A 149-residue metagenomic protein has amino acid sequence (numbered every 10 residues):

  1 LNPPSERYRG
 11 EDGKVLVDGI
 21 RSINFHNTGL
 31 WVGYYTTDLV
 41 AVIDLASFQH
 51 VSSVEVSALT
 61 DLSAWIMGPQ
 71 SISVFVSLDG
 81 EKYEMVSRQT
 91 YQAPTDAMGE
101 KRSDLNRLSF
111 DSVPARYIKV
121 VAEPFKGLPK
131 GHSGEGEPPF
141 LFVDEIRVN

Functional and structural regions predicted by a protein language model:
L1-N2, Q92, S112: Selective for proline/serine-rich intrinsically disordered segments in cytosolic/nuclear regulatory regions
L1-S22: Predominantly extracellular/luminal regions of secreted and cell-surface proteins, especially disulfide-bonded
E6, G99-R102: A broadly tuned preference for mixed-charge, low-complexity surface segments
S22-S87, R102-N149: Aromatic, loop-rich ligand-recognition surfaces of beta-strand-rich domains
Y91-A97: Surface-exposed loop and turn segments in beta-propeller and other repeat-based domains that flank or scaffold
